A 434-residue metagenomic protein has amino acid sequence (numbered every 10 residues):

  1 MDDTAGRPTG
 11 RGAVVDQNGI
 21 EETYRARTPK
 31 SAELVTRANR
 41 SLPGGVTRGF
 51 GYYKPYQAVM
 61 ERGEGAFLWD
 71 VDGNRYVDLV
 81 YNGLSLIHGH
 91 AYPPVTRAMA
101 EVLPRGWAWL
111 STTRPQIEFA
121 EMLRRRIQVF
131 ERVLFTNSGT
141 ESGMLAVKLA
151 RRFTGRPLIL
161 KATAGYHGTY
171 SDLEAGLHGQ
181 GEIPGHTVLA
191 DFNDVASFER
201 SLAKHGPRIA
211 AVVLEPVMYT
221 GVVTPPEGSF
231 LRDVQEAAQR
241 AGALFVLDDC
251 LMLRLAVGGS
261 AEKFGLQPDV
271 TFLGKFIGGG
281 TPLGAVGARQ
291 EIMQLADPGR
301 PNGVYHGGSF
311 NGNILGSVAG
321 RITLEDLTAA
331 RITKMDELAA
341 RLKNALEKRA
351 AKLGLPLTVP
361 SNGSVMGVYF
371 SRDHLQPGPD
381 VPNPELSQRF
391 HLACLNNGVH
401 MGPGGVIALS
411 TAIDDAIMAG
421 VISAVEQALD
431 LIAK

Functional and structural regions predicted by a protein language model:
M1-G10, L327-A330, A393-K434: PLP-dependent enzyme catalytic core of the Aspartate aminotransferase-like
M1-Q128, E236, R240, A351 (+1 more regions): N-terminal glycine-rich, Lys/His-bearing helix-loop that initiates the first secondary-structure elements of many
T23, T323-E347, P377-P384: Structural signature of PLP-dependent enzymes
A98, S309-K334, L338, G367: Structural motif of enzymes handling amino- and sulfur-group chemistry
E118-L214, M218, S229: PLP-dependent aspartate aminotransferase-fold enzymes
E215-G228, G242-F264, V270: Conserved PLP phosphate-binding loop immediately N-terminal to the Schiff-base lysine helix in PLP-dependent enzymes
L266-A296, G312-S317: Active-site PLP attachment segment
A340-N344, L353-F390: Conserved PLP-binding catalytic core of the aspartate aminotransferase-like
